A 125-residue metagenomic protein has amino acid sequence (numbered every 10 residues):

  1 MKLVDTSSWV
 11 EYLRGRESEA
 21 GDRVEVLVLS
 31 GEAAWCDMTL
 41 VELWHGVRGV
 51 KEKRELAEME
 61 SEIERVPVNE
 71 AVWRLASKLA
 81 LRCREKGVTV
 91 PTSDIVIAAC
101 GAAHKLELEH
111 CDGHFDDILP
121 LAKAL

Functional and structural regions predicted by a protein language model:
M1, A98-L125: Acidic, PIN/NYN-like endoribonuclease modules and their adjacent C-terminal/linker elements
M1-W35, W44-E58: Short, well-structured N-terminal submotif of metal-dependent ribonuclease cores
E19, E64-C111: Active-site neighborhoods of divalent-metal-dependent phosphate/nucleic-acid chemistry enzymes
S30-G31, M59-E62, K86, H104 (+1 more regions): Structured helix-beta-strand junction loops
R48, K78, P120-K123: Short secondary-structure transition/capping segments
V50-R54, C83-R84, A124-L125: Short, hinge-like loop/turn segments at secondary-structure boundaries
